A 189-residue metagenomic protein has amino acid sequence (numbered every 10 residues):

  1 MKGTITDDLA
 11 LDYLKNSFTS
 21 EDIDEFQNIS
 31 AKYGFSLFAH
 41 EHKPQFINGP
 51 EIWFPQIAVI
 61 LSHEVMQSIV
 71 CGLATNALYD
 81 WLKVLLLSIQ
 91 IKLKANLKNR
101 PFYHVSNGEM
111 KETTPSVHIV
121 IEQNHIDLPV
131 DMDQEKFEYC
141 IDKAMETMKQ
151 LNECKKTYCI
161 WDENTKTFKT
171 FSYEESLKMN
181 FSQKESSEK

Functional and structural regions predicted by a protein language model:
M1-V59, K83-K189: Short amphipathic alpha-helical segments that predominantly mediate membrane engagement
W53-Q67, C71-A74: Hydrophobic, gly/ala-rich membrane-insertion helices/peptides used by toxins and envelope proteins
Q67-I91: Ordered, amphipathic secondary-structure segments that act as subunit-interaction surfaces in large macromolecular
